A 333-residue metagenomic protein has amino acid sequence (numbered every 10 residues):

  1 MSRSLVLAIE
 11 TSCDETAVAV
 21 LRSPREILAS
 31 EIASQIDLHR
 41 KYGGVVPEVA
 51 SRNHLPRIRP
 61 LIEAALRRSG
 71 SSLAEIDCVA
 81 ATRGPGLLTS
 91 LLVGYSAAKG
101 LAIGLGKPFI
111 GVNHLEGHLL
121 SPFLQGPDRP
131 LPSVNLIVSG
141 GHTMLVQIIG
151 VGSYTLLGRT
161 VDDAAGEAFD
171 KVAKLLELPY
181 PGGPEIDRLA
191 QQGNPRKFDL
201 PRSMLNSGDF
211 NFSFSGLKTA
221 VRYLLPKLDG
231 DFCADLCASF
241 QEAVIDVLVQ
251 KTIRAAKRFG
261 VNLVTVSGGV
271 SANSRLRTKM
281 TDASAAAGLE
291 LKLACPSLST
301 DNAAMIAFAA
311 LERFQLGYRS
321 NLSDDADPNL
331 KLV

Functional and structural regions predicted by a protein language model:
M1-R3, V112-V134, A309: Conserved phosphate-binding catalytic cores of ATP/NTP-utilizing and phosphoryl-transfer enzymes
S2-L5, T11-S12, A19, A29-S30 (+5 more regions): A short helix-loop
S4-P85, H114, H118: N-terminal beta-alpha supersecondary unit
S72, R188-V264, S274-A287, F314: A contiguous, well-structured pocket-lining segment that forms one wall/lid of small-molecule binding clefts in soluble
S72-R83, F259-V270, K292-C295: Short glycine-rich phosphate-binding loop at a beta-alpha junction
A81-L105, S274-A283: Short Gly/Thr/Asp-enriched flexible loops that form oxyanion-binding sites at enzyme active sites
A98-L119, G288-L293: Short, acidic/small-residue loops that bind anionic groups at enzyme active sites
G111-V112, T281-M305, S320: Conserved phosphate-binding/catalytic loops in two-lobed NTP-binding clefts
